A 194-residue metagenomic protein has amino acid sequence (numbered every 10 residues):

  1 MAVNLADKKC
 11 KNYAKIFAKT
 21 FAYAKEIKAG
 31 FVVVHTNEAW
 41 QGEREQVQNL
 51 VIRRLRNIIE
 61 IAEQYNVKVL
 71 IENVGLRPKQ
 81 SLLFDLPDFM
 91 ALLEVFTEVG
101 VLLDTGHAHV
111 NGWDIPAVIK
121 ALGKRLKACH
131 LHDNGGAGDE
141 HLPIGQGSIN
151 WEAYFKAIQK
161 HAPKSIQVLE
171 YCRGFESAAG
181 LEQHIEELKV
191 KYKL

Functional and structural regions predicted by a protein language model:
M1, T36-W40, N73-R77, T105-H109 (+2 more regions): Active-site-proximal loop/turn and secondary-structure-junction residues that shape catalytic pockets, frequently
A2-G100: Active-site acidic/histidine proton-transfer and metal-coordination neighborhood in alpha/beta enzyme cores
K28-G30, N57, L83-L86, M90-L103 (+1 more regions): Histidine-acidic metal/acid-base catalytic patches
